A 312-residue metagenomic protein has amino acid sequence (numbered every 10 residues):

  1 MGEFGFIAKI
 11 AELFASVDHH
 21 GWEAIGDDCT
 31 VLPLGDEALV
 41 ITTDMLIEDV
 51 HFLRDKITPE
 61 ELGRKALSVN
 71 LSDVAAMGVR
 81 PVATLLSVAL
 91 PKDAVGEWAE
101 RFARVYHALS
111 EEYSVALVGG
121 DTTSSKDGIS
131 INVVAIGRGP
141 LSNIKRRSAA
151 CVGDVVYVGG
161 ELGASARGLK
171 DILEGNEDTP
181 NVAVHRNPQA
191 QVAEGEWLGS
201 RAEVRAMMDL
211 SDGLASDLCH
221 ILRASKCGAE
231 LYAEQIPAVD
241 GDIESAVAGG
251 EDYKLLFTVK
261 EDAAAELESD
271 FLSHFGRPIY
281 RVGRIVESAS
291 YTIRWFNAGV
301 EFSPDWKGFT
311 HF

Functional and structural regions predicted by a protein language model:
M1-F312: Helix-biased detector of long, well-ordered alpha-helical tracts
